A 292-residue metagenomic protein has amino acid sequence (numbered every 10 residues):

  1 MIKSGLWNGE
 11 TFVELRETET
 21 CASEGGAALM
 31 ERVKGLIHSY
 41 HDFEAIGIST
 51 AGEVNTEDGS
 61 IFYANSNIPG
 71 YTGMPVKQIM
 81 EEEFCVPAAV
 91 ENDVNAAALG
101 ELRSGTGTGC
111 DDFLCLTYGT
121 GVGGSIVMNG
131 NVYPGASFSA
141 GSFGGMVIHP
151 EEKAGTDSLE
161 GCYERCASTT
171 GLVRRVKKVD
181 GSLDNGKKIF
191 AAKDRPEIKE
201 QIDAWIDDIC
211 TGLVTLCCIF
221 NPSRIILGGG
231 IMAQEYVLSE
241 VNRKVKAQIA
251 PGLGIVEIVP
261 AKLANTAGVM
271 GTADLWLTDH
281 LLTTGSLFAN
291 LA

Functional and structural regions predicted by a protein language model:
M1-G47, N55-S60, M80-A88, G100-D111 (+1 more regions): ATP-binding/phosphotransfer module of carbohydrate and carboxylate kinases, centering on a glycine-rich
E17-E19, S66, S137: Short clusters of small/polar residues that mark proteolytic maturation junctions
T20-A22, P69, A140-S142: A short acidic/small-residue loop/turn micro-motif
A51: Conserved NAD(P)H cofactor-binding loop of Rossmann-fold oxidoreductase domains
S60-G73: A charged helix-plus-loop insertion that forms the helical arch/lid used to bind and gate nucleic-acid substrates
V90-V94: Short loop/edge segments at beta-strand edges and connector loops that shape dinucleotide/nucleotide cofactor-binding
T108-C162: Glycine-rich phosphate-binding loop of actin/hexokinase-like ATP-binding domains
